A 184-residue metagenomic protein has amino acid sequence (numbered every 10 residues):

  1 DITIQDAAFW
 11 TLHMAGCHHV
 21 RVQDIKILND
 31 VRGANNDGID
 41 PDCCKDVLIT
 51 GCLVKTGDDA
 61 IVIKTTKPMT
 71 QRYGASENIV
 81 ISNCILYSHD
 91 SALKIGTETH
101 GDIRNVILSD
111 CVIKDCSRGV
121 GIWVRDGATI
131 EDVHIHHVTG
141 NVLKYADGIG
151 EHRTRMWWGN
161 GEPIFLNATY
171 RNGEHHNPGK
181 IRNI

Functional and structural regions predicted by a protein language model:
D1-I184: Extracellular/periplasmic carbohydrate-active domains that bind, remodel, or depolymerize complex polysaccharides
